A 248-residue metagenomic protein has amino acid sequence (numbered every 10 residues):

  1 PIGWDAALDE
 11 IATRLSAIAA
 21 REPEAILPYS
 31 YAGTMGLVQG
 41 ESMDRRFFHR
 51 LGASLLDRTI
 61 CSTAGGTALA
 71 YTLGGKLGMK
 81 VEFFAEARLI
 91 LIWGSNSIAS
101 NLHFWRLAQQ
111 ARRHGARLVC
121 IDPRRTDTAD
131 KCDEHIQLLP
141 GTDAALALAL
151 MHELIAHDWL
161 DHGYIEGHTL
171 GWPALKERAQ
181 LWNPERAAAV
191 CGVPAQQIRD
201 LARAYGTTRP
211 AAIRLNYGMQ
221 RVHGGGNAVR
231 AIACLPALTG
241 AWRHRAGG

Functional and structural regions predicted by a protein language model:
P1-G247: Cofactor-pocket helix-loop regions in the catalytic cores of large enzyme subunits
